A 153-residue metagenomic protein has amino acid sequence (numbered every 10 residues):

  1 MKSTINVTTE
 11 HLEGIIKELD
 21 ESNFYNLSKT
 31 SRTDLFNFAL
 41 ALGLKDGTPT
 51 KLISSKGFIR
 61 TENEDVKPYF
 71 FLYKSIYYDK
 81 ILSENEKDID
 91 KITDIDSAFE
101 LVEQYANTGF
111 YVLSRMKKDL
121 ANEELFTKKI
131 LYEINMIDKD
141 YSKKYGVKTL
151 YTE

Functional and structural regions predicted by a protein language model:
M1-G14, E18-S22, P49-E153: Charged, low-complexity intrinsically disordered terminal regions and linker tails
N23-L27: Short pre-active-site segment immediately N-terminal to the catalytic Zn-binding motif
S28-S55: Short, basic amphipathic alpha-helical segments that act as recognition/interaction helices in nucleic-acid-binding
